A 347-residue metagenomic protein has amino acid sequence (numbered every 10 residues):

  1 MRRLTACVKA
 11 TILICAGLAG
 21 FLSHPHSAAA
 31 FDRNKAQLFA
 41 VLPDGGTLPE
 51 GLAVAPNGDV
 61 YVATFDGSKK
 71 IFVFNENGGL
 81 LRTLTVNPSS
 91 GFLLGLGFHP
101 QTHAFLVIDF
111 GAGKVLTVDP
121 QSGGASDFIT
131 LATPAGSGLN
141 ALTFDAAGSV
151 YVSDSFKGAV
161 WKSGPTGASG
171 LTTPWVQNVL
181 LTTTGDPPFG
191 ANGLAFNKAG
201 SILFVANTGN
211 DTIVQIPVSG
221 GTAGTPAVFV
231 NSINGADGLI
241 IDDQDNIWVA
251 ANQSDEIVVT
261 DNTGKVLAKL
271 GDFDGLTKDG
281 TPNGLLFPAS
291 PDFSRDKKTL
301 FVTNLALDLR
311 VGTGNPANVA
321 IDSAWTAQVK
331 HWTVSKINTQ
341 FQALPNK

Functional and structural regions predicted by a protein language model:
A30-G46: A short helix->beta-strand "capping" segment at the edge of beta-propeller domains
D44-D59, N87-F105, A132-V150, L180-I202 (+5 more regions): Beta-rich, blade/repeat-based domains predominating in secreted/periplasmic proteins but also intracellular
Y61-A63, V107-I108, V152, V205 (+2 more regions): Residue position within the beta-strands of beta-propeller blades
F65-D66, F110, S155-F156, P165 (+4 more regions): Short loop/turn segments immediately following the C-termini of beta-strands
S68-I71, G113-V115, G158-W161, D211-I213 (+3 more regions): Structural signal for beta-propeller blades
F74-G79, D119-G124, G164-A168, P217-T222 (+2 more regions): Short loop/turn segments that connect beta-strands within beta-propeller blades
A112-S149, S153, K157: Asp-box/WD-like beta-propeller blade repeats and closely related beta-sheet repeat scaffolds
D292-K347: Blade-level signature of beta-propeller repeat domains, shared across WD40, Kelch, NHL, RCC1 and BNR/Asp-box propellers
